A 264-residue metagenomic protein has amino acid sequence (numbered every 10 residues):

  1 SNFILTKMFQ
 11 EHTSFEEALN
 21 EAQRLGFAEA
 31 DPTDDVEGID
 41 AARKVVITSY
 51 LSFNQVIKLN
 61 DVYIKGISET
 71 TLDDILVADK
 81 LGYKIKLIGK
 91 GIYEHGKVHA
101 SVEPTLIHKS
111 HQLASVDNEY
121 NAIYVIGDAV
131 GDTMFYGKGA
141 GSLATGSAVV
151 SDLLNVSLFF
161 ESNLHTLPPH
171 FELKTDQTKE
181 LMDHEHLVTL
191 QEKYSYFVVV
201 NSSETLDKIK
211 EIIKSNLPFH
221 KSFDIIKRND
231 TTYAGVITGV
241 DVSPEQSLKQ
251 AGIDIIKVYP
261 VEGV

Functional and structural regions predicted by a protein language model:
F3, F9, E21, G26-D31 (+2 more regions): Catalytic, metal-anchored helix/loop core of enzyme active sites in primary metabolism
I4-L5, A18, I209: Generic structural signal of hydrophobic/aromatic residues within well-ordered alpha-helices of folded domains
M8-F9, E17-S115, Y120-A122, G141: Substrate-binding/catalytic subdomain of NAD(P)-dependent oxidoreductase enzymes
T13: Flexible glycine-/small-residue-enriched beta->alpha junction loops that bind anionic phosphate/pyrophosphate groups
T48-Y50, K86-G91, A140-L154, K227-A234: A short, terminal or domain-edge coil/loop segment
I57-N60, L81-L87, H95-E103, N121 (+5 more regions): Generic structural motif recognizing short loop/turn segments at the entrances and edges of beta-strands
L153, S157-V264: A conserved regulatory-domain signal marking ACT and ACT-like small-molecule sensing domains and adjacent regulatory
